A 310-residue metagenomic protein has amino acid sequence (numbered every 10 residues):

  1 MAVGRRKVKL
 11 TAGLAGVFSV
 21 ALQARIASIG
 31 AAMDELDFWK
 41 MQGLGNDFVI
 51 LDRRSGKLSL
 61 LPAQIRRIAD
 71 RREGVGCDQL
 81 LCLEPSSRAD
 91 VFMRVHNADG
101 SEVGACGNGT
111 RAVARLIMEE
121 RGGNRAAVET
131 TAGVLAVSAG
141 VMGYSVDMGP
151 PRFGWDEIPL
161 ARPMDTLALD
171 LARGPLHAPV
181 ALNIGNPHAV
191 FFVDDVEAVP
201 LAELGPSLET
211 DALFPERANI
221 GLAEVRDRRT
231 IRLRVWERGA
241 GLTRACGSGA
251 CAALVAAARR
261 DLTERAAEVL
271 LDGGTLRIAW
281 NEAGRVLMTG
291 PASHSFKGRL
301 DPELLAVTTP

Functional and structural regions predicted by a protein language model:
M1-L10: Extreme N-terminal basic, low-complexity initiation segments that serve as generic localization/processing leaders
K9, F18-G30: Short, positively charged and aromatic/hydrophobic N-terminal segments
I26-V141, V190-P310: A glycine-rich beta-to-alpha transition motif near the start of alpha/beta enzyme domains, typified by
Y144-G149: Short, solvent-exposed secondary-structure boundary/capping segments
R152-G154: Ligand-binding beta-strand-loop-alpha-helix segment within the catalytic cores of soluble metabolic enzymes
A161, D165-L167: Interhelical loops and loop-helix junctions of multi-pass membrane transporters/channels
L167-A198: Internal active-site segments that recognize and position negatively charged phosphoryl groups and nucleotide moieties
